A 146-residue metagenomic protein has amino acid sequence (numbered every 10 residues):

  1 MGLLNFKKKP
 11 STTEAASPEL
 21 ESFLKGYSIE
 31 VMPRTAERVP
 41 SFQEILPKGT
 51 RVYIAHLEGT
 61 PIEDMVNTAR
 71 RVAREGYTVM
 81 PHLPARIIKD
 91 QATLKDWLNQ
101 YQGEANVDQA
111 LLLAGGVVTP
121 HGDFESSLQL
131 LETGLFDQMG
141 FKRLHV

Functional and structural regions predicted by a protein language model:
G2, K7-V146: Active-site beta->alpha loop and helix N-cap motifs at the rims of alpha/beta catalytic domains
